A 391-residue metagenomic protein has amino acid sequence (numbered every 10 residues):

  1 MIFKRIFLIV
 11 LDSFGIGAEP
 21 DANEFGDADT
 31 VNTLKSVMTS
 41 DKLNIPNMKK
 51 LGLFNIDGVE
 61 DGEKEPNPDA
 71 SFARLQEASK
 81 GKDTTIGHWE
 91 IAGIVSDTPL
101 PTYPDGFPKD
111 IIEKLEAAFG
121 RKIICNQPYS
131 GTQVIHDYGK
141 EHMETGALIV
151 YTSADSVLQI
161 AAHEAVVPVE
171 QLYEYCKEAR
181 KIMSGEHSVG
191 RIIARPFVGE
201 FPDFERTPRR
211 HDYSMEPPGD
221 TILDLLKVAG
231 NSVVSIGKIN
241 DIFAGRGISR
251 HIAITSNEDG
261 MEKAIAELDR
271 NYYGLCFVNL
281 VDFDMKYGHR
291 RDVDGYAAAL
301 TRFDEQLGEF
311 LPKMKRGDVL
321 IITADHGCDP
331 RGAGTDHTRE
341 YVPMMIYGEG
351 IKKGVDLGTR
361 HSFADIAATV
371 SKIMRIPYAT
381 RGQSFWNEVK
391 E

Functional and structural regions predicted by a protein language model:
M1-E391: Feature captures the catalytic ectodomains and active-site-proximal regions of enzymes that hydrolyze or transfer
